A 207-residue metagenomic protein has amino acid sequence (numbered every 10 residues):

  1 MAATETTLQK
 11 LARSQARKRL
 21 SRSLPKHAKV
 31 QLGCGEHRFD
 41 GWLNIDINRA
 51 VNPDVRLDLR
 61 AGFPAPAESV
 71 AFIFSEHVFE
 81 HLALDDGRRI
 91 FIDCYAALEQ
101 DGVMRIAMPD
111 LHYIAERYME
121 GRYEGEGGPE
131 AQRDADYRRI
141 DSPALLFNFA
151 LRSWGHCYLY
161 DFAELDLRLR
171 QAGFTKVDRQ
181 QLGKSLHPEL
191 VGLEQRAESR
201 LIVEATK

Functional and structural regions predicted by a protein language model:
M1-K26: Membrane-proximal basic amphipathic "stem/tether" segments
T7, N48, P53, A65 (+6 more regions): Amphipathic, alpha-helical segments enriched in basic
S14-A16, L57, R89, Y160: Short, conserved clusters of charged catalytic residues that mark active-site and nucleotide-handling motifs
S21, D46, P64, L193-E194: Short secondary-structure boundary/capping segments
R22-L24, E36, Q195: Short, flexible hinge/linker loops that cap or flank conserved catalytic cores
H27-E116, V203-K207: Conserved SAM-binding loop
D86-D93, A97-T206: S-adenosyl-L-methionine-dependent methyltransferase catalytic module, highlighting the catalytic core
